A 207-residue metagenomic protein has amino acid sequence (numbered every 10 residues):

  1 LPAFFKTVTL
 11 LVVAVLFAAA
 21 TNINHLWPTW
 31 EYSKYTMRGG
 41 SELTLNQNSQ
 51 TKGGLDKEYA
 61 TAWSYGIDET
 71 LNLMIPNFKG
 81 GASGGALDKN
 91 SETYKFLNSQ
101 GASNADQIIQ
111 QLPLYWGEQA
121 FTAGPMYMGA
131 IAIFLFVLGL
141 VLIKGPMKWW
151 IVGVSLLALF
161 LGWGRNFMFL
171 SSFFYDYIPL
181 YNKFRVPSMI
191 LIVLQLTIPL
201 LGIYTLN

Functional and structural regions predicted by a protein language model:
L1-L16, T29, L206-N207: Perimembrane helix-loop-helix junctions
P2-T7, S91, K95-Q110, L135-R165: Membrane-interface helix-loop-helix junctions at transmembrane boundaries of multi-pass membrane enzymes, predominantly
F4-V13, G124, G145-W149, G153 (+3 more regions): Structural motif marking the loop-to-transmembrane transition
A14-P28, L157-F160: Transmembrane signal-anchor helices characteristic of membrane glycosylation enzymes that use polyprenol
N24-G139: Periplasmic/ER-lumenal interhelical loops and adjacent helix-loop junctions in multi-pass membrane proteins
P113-M126, L157-T197: Membrane-helix boundary/interfacial segments in multi-pass membrane proteins
I133-L140, I198-L206: Transmembrane alpha-helical segments
